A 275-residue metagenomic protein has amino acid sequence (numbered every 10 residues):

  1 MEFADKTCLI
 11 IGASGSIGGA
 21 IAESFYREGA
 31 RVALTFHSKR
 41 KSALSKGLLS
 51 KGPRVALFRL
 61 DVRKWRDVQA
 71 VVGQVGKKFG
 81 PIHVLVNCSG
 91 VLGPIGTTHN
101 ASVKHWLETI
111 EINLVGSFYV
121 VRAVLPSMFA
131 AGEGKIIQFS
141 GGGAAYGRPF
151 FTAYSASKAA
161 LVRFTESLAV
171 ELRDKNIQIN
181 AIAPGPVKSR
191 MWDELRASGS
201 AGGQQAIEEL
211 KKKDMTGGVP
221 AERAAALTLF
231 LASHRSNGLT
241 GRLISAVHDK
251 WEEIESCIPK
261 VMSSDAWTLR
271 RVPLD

Functional and structural regions predicted by a protein language model:
S14-G15: Conserved glycine-rich cofactor-binding loop
E28-A43: Conserved glycine-rich Rossmann-like NAD(P)H-binding loop of the short-chain dehydrogenase/reductase
R59-A70, V103: The beta1-alpha1 cofactor-binding region of Rossmann-like NAD(H)/NADP(H)-dependent oxidoreductases
G96-T98, H105-L107: Substrate-binding pocket helix/loop in short-chain dehydrogenase/reductase
V121, S157: Active-site helix of classical SDR
P126, V170-E171: Alpha-helical segment proximal to the catalytic Tyr-Lys
A181, A201-L274: C-terminal helical subdomain
